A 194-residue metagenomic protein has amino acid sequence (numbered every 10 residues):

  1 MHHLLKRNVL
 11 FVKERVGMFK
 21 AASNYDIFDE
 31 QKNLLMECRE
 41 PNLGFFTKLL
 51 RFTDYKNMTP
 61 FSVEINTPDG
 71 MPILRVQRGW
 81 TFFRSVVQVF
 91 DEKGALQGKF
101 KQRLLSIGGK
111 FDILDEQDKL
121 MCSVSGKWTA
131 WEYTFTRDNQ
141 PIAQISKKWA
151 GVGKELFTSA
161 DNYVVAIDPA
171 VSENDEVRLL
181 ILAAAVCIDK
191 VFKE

Functional and structural regions predicted by a protein language model:
M1-S62, P68-I73, R78-V86, D91-E194: Low-complexity or membrane-interfacial segments used for flexible interactions
